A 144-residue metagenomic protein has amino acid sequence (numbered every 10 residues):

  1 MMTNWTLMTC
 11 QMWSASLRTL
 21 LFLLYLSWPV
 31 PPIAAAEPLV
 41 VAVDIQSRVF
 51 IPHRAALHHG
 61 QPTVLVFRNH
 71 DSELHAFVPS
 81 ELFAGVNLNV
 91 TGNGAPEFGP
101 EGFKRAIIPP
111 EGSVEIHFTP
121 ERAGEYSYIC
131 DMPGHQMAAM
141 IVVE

Functional and structural regions predicted by a protein language model:
M1-A15: N-terminal secretory signal peptides that target proteins for export/translocation
R18-P29: Bacterial N-terminal signal peptides
V30-A35: Sec/Tat signal peptide C-region and signal peptidase I cleavage site
E37-T63: N-terminal edge beta-strand
L39, Q61, E73, H135-M137: Residues that flank catalytic or metal-binding motifs in active/ligand-binding sites
V49, G99-E144: Extracellular/periplasmic metallocenter environments
R54-V78, S113-R122, S127, V142-V143: Beta-strand cores of secreted/periplasmic/IMS beta-sandwich domains, seen most often in copper-related folds
F83-G94: Short aromatic-acidic-glycine turn motif
